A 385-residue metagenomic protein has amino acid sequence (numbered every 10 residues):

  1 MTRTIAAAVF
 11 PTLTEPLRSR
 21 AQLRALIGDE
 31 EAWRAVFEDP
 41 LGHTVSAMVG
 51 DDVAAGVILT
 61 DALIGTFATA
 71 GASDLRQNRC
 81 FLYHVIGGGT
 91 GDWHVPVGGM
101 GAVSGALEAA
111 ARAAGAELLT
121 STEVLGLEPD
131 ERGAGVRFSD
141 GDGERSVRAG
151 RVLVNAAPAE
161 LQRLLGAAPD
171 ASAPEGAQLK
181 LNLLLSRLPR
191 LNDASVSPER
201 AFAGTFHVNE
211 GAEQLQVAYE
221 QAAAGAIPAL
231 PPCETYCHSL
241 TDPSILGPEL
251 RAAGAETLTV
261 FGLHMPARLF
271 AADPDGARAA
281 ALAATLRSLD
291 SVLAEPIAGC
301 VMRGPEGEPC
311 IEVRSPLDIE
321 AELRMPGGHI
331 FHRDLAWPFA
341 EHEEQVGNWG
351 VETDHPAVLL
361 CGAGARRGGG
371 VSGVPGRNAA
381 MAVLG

Functional and structural regions predicted by a protein language model:
R3-A114, E322-P326, F331, F339: Active-site/ligand-binding neighborhood in enzyme catalytic cores
A55-G71, P228-Y236, E295-R366: A glycine-rich dinucleotide-binding beta-alpha-beta segment and adjacent secondary-structure elements that constitute
D74-F81, A253-G262, D354: Short coil-to-beta-strand
P96, T122-L250: Mid-domain catalytic core of redox enzymes that form a hydrophobic substrate pocket/lid adjacent to a catalytic redox
A110-V124: A conserved beta-strand/loop element that lines the FAD pocket in flavoprotein oxidoreductases
L153, L183, V260, L289 (+3 more regions): Hydrophobic, well-ordered secondary-structure elements that form the walls of internal hydrophobic environments
E234-L335: FAD-dependent oxidoreductase catalytic-site/capping-region signature
C361-L384: A conserved FAD-binding loop/helix module that cradles the flavin
